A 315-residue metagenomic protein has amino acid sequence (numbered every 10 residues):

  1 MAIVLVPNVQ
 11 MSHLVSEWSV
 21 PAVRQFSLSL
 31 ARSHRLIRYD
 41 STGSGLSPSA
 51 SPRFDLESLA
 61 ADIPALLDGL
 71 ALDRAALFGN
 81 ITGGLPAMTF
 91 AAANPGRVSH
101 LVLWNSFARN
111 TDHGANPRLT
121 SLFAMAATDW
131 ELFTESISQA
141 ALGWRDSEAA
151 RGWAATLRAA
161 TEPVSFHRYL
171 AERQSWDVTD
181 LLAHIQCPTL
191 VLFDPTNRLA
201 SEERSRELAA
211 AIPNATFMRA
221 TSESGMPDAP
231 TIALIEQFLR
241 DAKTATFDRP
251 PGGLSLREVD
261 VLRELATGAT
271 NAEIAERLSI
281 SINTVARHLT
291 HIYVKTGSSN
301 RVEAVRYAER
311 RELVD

Functional and structural regions predicted by a protein language model:
M1-P48: Conserved HGGG/HGGXW glycine-rich cap/lid loop of the alpha/beta-hydrolase fold
E57-A75: Conserved acidic catalytic loop of the alpha/beta-hydrolase fold
M88, A92, V98-A127: Flexible "cap/lid" loop of the alpha/beta hydrolase fold
R151-D180, H184: Hydrophobic, aromatic-rich cap/lid helix
I185, V191-F193: Short beta-strand/loop motif that positions the catalytic acidic residue of the alpha/beta-hydrolase fold
R198-R204: Conserved alpha/beta-hydrolase "acid-adjacent" motif
A215-G253: Catalytic active-site module of serine/aspartate enzymes centered on a nucleophile-bearing elbow/loop
F247-T290, V294-T296, E303-R306, R310-D315: Helix-turn-helix DNA-binding segment
